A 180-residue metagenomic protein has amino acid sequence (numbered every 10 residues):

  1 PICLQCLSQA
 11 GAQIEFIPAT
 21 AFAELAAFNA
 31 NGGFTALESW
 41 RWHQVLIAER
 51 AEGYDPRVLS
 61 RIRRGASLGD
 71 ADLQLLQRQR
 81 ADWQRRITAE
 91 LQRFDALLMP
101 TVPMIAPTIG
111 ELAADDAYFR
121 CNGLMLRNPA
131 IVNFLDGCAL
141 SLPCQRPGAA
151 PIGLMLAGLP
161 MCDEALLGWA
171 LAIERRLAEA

Functional and structural regions predicted by a protein language model:
P1-N31, A66-S67: Gly/Ser-rich, acidic/histidine-flanked active-site/gating loops
P1-Q9, Q74, R85, F134-A180: Structural helix-boundary/capping segments
N31, L75, A106-L126: Short, surface-exposed loop/helix-turn segments at secondary-structure junctions that function as lids/hinges flanking
G33-Q84, S141-P151: Short helix-loop capping/hinge segments that flank enzyme active sites or metal/cofactor-binding pockets
V102: Short glycine-/small-residue-rich Rossmann-like dinucleotide-binding loops
F119-L142: Small-aliphatic-rich amphipathic alpha-helix that forms the alpha element of a beta-alpha
